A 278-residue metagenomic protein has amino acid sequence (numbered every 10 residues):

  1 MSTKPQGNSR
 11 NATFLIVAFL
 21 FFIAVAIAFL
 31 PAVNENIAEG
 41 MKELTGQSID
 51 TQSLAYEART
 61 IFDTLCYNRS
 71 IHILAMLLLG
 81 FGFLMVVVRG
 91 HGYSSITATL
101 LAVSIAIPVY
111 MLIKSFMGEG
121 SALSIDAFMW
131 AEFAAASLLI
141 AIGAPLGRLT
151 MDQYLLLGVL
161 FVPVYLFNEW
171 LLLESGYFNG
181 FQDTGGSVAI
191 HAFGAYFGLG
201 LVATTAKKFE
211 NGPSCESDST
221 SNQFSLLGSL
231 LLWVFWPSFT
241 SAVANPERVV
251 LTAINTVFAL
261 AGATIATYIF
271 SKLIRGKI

Functional and structural regions predicted by a protein language model:
S2-I278: Hydrophobic alpha-helical transmembrane bundles of multi-pass membrane proteins
